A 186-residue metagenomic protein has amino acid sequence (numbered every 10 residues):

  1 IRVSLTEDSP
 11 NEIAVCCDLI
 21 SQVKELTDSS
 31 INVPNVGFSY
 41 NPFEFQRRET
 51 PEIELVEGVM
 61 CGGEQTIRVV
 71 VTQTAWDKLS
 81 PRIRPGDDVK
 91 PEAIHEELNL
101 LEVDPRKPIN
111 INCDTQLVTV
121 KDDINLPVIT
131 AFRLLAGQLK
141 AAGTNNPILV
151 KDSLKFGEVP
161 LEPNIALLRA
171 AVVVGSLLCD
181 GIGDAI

Functional and structural regions predicted by a protein language model:
I1-V56, R106, N112-I186: Catalytic alpha/beta core domains of metabolic enzymes, predominantly
N41-L79: N-terminal basic/disordered segments at the start of proteins
C61-E64, I94-H95, N110-D114: Flexible, charged surface loops at secondary-structure boundaries
R68-W76, L101, K155-L167: Active-site mouth loops of central-metabolism enzymes
T72-T74, I94-N99, N125: Polar low-complexity intrinsically disordered regions
P81-L100, D104: Catalytic domains of carbohydrate-active enzymes, especially glycoside hydrolases
